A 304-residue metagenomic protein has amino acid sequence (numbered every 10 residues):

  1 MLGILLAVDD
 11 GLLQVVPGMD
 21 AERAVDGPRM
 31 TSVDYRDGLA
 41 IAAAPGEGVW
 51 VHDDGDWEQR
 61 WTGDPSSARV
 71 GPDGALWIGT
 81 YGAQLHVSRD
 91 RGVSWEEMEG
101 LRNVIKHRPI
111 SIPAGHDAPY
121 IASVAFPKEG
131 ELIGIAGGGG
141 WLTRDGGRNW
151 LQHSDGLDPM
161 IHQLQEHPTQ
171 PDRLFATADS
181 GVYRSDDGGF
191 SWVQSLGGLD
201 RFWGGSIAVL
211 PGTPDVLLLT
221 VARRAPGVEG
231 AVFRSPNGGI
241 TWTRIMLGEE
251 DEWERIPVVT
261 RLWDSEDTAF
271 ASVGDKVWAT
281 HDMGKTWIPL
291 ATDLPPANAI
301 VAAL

Functional and structural regions predicted by a protein language model:
M1-L304: Extracellular glycan-interacting surfaces
